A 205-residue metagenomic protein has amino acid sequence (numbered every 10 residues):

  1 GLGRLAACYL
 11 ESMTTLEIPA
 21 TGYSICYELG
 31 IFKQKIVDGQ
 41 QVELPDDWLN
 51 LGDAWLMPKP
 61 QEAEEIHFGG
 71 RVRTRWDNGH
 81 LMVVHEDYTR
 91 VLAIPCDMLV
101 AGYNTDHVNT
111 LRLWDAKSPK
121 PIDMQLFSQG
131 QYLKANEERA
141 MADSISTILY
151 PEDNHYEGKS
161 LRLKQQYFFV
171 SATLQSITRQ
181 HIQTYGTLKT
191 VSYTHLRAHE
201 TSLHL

Functional and structural regions predicted by a protein language model:
R4-C8, V108, L161-S176: Generic recognition of stable, solvent-exposed alpha-helical segments in well-folded globular domains
C8-S12, L16, A116, V170-T184: Generic, well-ordered alpha-helical scaffold segments in large soluble proteins
L10-E11, T15-K33: Glycine-rich phosphate/pyrophosphate-binding loops and their adjacent beta-strand/loop elements at enzyme active sites
T21-Y23, I31-F32, G102-Y103, P121-Q125: Short helix/loop capping segments that flank catalytic or ligand/cofactor-binding pockets
V37-T105: Extended, Lys/Arg-enriched charged tracts that mediate electrostatic binding to polyanionic substrates
D106-V108, D115-A135, T173-H181: Carboxylate/His-rich catalytic cores and anion/metal-binding grooves
E137-N154, I182-L188, R197: Active-site-adjacent bridging/hinge elements
T194-T201: Conserved small/polar residues in nucleotide/adenosyl-binding loops
